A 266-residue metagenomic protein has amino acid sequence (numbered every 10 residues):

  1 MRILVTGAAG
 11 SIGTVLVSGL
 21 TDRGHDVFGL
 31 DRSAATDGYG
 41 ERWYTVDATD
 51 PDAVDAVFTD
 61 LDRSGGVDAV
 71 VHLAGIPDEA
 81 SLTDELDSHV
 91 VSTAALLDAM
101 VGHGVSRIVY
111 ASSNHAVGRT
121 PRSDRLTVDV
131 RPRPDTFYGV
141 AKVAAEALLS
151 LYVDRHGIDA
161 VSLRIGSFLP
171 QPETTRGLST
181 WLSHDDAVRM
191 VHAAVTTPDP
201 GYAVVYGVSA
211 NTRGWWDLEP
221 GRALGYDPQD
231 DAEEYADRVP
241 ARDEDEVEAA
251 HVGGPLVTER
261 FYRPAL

Functional and structural regions predicted by a protein language model:
I3-R23: N-terminal Rossmann NAD(P)H-binding glycine-rich loop of SDR-like oxidoreductase domains
A34-P51: Rossmann-fold cofactor-recognition segment
V46-S88: NAD(P)H-binding glycine-rich loop region in Rossmannoid oxidoreductase-like domains and their noncatalytic homologs
T49, A69, D84-A95, H103 (+5 more regions): Glycine-rich NAD(P)-binding loop of the Rossmann-fold in SDR/ketoreductase-type enzymes
E79, N114-S123, F137, L169-Q171: Conserved catalytic-site region of short-chain dehydrogenase/reductase
D87, P121-G157: Catalytic helix-loop patch of NAD(P)-dependent Rossmann-fold dehydrogenases
A95-R133: Conserved Rossmann-fold NAD(P)-dependent oxidoreductase catalytic core, especially the SDR/UDP-sugar
I165-Q171, W181-Y202, A210: Alpha-helical substrate-binding/gating segment
